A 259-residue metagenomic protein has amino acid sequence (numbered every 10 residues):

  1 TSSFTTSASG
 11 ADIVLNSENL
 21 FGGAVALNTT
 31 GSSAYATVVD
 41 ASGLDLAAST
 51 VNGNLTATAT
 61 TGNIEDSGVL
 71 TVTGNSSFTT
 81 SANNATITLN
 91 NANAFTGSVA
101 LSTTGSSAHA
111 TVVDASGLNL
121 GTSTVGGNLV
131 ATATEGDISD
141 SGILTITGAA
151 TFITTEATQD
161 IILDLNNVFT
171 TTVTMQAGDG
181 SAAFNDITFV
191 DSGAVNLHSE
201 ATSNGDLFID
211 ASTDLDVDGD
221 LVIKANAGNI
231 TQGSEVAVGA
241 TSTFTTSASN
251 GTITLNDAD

Functional and structural regions predicted by a protein language model:
T1-D259: Extracellular lectin-like interaction modules
